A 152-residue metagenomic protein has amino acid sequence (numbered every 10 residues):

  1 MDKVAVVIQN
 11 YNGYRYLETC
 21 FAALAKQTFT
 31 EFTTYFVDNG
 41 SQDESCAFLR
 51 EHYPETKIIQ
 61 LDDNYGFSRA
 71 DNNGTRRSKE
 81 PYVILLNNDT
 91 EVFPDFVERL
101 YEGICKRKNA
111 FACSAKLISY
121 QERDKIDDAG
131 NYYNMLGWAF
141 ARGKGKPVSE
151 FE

Functional and structural regions predicted by a protein language model:
D2-A5, T33: Cell-envelope/extracellular polymer assembly enzymes that use nucleotide-activated donors
A22-E31: Short, acidic, metal-binding catalytic loop of nucleotide-sugar glycosyltransferases
L24, N39-E44, Y65: Conserved short acidic donor-positioning loop in nucleotide-sugar-dependent glycosyltransferases
E31-G40, I59-L61: Short beta-strand/loop segment that forms part of the nucleotide-sugar
D43-E51, D95: Acidic helix N-cap motif at the loop->helix transition within catalytic regions of sugar-transfer enzymes
L61-S78, N88: Glycine-rich, basic loop-to-helix element that forms the pyrophosphate-binding segment of sugar-nucleotide handling
V83: Short aromatic/hydrophobic "clamp" motif used to bind/position activated sugar donors
F93-D127, N131-N134: Conserved donor NDP-sugar-binding/catalytic core segment of glycosyltransferases
